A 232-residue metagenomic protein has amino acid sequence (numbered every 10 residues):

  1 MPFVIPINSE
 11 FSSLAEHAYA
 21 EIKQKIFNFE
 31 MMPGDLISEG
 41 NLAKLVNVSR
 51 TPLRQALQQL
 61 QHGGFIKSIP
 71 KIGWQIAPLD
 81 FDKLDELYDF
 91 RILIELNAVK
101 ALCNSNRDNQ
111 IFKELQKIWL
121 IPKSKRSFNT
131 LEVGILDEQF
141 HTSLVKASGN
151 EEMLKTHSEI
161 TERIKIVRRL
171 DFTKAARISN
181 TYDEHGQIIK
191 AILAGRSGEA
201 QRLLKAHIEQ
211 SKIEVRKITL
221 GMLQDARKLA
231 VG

Functional and structural regions predicted by a protein language model:
M1-N104, K217-G232: Short linear motifs at protein or domain termini
S13, L131, A176-S179: Short helix-capping and inter-helix turn/linker motifs at the boundaries of alpha-helical repeat units
K25, F29, P122, I160 (+3 more regions): A short secondary-structure junction motif
E39, N150-E151, G195-R196: Short loop-to-helix capping motifs
N104, D108-L170, D183-K190, E199-E209: Conserved amphipathic alpha-helical segments that form helical-bundle/coiled-coil interaction surfaces
R177-G232: C-terminal regulatory/effector modules of DNA-binding transcriptional regulators
